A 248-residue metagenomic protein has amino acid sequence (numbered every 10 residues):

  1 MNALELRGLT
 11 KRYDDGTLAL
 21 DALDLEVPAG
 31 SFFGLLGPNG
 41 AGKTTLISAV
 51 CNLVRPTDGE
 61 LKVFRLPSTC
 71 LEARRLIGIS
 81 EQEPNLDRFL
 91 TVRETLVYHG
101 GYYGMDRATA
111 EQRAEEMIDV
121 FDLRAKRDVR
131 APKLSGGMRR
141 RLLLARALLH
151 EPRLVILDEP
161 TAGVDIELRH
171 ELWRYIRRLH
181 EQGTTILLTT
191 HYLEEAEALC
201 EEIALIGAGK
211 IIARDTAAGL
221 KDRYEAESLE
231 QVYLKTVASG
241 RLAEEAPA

Functional and structural regions predicted by a protein language model:
G59-A73: Conserved ABC transporter NBD signature motif
V97, G101, A108-K126: Conserved ABC ATPase "signature" region
R130-L134: Conserved ABC ATPase signature
E151: Conserved catalytic motifs of ABC-family nucleotide-binding domains
V155-D158: Catalytic Walker B motif of ABC-type/P-loop ATPase nucleotide-binding domains
R214-D215: ABC ATPase "signature
